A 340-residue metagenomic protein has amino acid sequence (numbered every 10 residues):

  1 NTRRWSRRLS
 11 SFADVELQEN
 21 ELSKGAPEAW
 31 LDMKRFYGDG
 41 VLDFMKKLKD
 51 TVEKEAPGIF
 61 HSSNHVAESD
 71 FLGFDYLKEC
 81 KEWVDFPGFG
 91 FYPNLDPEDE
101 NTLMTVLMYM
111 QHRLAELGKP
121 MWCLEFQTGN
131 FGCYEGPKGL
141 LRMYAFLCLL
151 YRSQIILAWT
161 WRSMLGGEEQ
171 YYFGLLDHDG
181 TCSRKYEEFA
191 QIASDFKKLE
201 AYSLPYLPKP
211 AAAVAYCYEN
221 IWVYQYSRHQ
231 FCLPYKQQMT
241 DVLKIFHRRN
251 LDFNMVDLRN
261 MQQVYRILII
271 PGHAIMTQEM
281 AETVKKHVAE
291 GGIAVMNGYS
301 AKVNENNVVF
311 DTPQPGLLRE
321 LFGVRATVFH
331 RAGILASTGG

Functional and structural regions predicted by a protein language model:
N1-F86, G90-M108: Polysaccharide-binding and catalytic clefts of secreted carbohydrate-active enzymes
F12, K46, K54, G58 (+2 more regions): Carbohydrate-binding surfaces of carbohydrate-active enzymes
